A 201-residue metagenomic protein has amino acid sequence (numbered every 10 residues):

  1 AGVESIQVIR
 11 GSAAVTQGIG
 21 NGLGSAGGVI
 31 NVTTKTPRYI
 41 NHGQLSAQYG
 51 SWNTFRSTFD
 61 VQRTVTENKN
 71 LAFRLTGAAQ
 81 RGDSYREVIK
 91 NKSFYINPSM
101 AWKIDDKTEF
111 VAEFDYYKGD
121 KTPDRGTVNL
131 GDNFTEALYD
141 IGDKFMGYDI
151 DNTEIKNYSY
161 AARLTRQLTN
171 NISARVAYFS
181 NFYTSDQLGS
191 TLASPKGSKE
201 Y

Functional and structural regions predicted by a protein language model:
G2-E4, A13-P98, W102-F110, Y158: Outer-membrane beta-barrel translocator/receptor signature
Q80-S84, S99-Q167, N171-Y201: Acidic/polar loop-and-plug regions of large Gram-negative outer-membrane beta-barrel proteins
